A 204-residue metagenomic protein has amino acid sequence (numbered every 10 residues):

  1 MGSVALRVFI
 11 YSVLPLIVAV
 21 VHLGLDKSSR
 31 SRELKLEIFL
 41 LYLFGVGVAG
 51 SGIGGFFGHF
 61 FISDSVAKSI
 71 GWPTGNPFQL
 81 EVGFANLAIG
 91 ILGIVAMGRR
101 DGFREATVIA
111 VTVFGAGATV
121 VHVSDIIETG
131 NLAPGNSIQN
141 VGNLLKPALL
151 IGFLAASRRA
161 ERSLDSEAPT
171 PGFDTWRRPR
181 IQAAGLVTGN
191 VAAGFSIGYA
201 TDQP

Functional and structural regions predicted by a protein language model:
M1-V18: Hydrophobic transmembrane alpha-helical segments in integral membrane proteins
V18-L23, V95-A96, P147-D165: Membrane-water interface at the C-terminal end of transmembrane alpha helices
K27-L43, G98-F103: Membrane-interface helix-boundary motifs at transmembrane edges
L43-V48, G71-N86: A loop-to-helix transmembrane entry motif
K68-P77, N131-G142: Non-cytosolic membrane-interface motifs at loop->transmembrane helix junctions
A85-I89, V108-V123, L145-L149: Hydrophobic alpha-helical membrane segments
M97-E105, V120-S137: Membrane-helix boundary connector in multi-pass membrane proteins
S163-W176: Short, highly charged, low-complexity non-transmembrane loops/tails of multi-pass membrane proteins
